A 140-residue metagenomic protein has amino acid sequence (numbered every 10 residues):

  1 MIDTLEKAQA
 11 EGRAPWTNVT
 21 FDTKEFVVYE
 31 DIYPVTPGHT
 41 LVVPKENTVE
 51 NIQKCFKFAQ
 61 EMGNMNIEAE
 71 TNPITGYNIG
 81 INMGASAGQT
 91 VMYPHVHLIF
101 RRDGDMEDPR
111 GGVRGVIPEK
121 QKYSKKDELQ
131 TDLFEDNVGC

Functional and structural regions predicted by a protein language model:
M1-C140: HIT superfamily nucleotide-processing domains
